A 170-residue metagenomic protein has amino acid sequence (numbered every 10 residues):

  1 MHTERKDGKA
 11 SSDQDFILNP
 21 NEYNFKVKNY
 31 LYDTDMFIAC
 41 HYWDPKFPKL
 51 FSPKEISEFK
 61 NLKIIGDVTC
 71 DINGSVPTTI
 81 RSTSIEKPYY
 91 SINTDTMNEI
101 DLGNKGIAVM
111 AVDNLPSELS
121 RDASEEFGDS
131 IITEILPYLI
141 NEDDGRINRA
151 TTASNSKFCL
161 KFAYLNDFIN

Functional and structural regions predicted by a protein language model:
M1-D33: Glycine-rich phosphate/diphosphate-binding loop of Rossmann-like nucleotide-binding domains
N24-A39, W43-I65: Rossmann-fold NAD(P) dinucleotide-binding segment
I64, T69-N170: Adenosine-phosphate binding glycine-rich loop
